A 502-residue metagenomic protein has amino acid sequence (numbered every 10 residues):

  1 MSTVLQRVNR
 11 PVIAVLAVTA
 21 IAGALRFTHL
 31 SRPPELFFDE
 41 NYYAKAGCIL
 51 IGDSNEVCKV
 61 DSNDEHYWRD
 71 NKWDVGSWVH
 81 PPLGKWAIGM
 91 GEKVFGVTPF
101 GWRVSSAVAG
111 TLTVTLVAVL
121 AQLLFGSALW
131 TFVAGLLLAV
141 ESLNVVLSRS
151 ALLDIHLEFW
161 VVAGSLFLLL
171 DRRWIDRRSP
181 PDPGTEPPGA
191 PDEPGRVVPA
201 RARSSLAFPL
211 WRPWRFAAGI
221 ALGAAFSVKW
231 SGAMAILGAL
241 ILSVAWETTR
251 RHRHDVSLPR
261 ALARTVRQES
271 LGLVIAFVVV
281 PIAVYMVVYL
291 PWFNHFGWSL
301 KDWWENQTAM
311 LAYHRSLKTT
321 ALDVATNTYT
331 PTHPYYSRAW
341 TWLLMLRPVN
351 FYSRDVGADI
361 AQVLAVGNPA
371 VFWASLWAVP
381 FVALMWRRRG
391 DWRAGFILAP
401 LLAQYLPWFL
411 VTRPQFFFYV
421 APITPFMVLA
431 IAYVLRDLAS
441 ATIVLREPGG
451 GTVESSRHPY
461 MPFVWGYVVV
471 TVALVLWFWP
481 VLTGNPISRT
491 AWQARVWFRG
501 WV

Functional and structural regions predicted by a protein language model:
S2-L5, F125, G164-W214, V244-R251: Membrane-interface transmembrane helices that cradle and orient dolichyl/undecaprenyl
V12, A17-V18, V117-V140, R177-D182 (+2 more regions): Transmembrane-helix signature of polytopic, membrane-embedded enzymes that assemble or transfer cell-envelope glycans
A22, A134-A139, V146, L222 (+1 more regions): Short helix- or helix-capping micro-motifs that position conserved polar/aromatic residues at function-defining sites
S31-D64, L262-V266, S270-F277, P281-T341 (+2 more regions): Aromatic-rich transmembrane-lumenal/periplasmic boundary elements in polytopic membrane proteins
F37, S106, V146-H156, V228-S231: Short acidic/glycine- and proline-prone juxtamembrane loop motifs at membrane-interface regions of multi-pass membrane
P81-G89, F95-L112, F132, L147 (+2 more regions): Loop-to-helix entry region of an early transmembrane alpha helix in multi-pass inner-membrane enzymes
V104-F125, A163: Transmembrane-helix motifs of polytopic, lipid-linked glycan transferases
L206-W214, L242, E247-T248, D255 (+5 more regions): Transmembrane helical bundles and short interhelical boundary loops of multi-pass, membrane-embedded
